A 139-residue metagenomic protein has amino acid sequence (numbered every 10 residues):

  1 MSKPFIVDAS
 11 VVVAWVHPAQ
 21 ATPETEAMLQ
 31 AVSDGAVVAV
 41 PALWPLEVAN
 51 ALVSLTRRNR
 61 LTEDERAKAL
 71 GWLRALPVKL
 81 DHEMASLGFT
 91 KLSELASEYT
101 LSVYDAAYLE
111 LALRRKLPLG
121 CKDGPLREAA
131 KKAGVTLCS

Functional and structural regions predicted by a protein language model:
M1-L43, L55, N59-K68, A133: Short, well-structured N-terminal submotif of metal-dependent ribonuclease cores
M1-P4, L109-S139: Acidic, PIN/NYN-like endoribonuclease modules and their adjacent C-terminal/linker elements
V7, A31-S33, L76, E94-E98 (+1 more regions): Long, hydrophilic "mature protein body" segments
E24, E47, K91, E128-A129: Phosphate- and divalent-cation-binding pockets in alpha/beta enzyme and binding domains that engage nucleotide-derived
L43-L46, A107: Aromatic- and histidine-enriched alpha-helix N-cap/loop-to-helix transition segments that scaffold the rims
E47-N50, E110: Short amphipathic alpha-helical face segments that pack within enzyme cores and frequently flank/anchor catalytic
A49-L80, F89-K91: Active-site-proximal, substrate-binding regions of enzyme catalytic domains and RNA-binding/basic surfaces
A75-P125: Active-site neighborhoods of divalent-metal-dependent phosphate/nucleic-acid chemistry enzymes
